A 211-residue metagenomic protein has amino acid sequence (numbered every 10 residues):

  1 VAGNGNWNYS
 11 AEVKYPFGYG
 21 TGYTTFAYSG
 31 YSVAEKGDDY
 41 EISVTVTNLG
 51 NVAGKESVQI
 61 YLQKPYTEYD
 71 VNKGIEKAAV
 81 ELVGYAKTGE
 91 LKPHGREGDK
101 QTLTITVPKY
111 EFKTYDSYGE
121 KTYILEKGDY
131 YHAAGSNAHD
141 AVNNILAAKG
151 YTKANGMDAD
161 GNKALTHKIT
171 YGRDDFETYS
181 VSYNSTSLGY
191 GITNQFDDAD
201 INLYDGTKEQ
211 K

Functional and structural regions predicted by a protein language model:
V1-K55, Q59-Q63, Y69, T122-N137 (+1 more regions): Secreted, periplasmic, or luminal enzymes acting at the cell surface/secretory milieu
V58, T67-K121: Intrinsically disordered, low-complexity Pro/Gly/Ser/Thr-rich segments with frequent PxxP/GP/PP motifs and embedded
